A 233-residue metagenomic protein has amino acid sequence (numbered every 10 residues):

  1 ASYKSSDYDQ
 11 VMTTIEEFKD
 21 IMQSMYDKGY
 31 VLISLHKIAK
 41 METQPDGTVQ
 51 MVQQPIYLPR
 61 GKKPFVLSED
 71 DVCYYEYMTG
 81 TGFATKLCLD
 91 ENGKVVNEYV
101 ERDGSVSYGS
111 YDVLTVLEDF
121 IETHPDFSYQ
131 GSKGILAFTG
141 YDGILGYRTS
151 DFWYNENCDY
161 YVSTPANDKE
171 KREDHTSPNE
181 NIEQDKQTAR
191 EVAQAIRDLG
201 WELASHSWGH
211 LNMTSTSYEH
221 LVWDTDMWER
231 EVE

Functional and structural regions predicted by a protein language model:
A1-K4, P45-M51, L58-F65, V72-E233: Metal-dependent polysaccharide deacetylase catalytic core of the NodB/CE4 family, i.e., the active-site-bearing domain
V11-T14, V106: Aromatic-acidic/polar surface patches that form glycan- and anion
T13-M51, Q184, T188: C-terminal domain-boundary segment and adjacent tail
Q23, L32-I33, P64-V66, I135: Ordered hydrophobic segments in well-structured contexts
